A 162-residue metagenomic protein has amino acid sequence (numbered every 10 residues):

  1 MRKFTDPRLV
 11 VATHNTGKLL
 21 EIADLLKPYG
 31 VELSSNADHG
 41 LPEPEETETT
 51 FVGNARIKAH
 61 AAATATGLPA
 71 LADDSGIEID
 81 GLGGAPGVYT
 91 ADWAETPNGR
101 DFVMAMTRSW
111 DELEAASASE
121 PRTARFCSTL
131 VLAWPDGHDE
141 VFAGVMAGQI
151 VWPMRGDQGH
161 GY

Functional and structural regions predicted by a protein language model:
R2-V10, T16-Y162: Anionic-ligand binding patches
